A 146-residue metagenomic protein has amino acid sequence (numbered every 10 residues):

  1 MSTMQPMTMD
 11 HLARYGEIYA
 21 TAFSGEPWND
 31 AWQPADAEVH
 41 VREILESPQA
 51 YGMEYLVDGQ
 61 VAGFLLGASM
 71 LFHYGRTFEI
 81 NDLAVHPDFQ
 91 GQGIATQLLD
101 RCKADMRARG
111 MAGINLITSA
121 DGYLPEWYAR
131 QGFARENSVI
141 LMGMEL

Functional and structural regions predicted by a protein language model:
S2-E17: A short beta-loop-alpha structural element at the N-terminal edge of CoA-dependent acyl/N-acetyltransferase catalytic
A20-R42: Conserved GNAT-fold acetyl-CoA-binding loop/helix
R42-E54: A short helix-loop-beta-strand connector motif used in the catalytic cores of GNAT acetyltransferases and, in some
E54, Q60-S69, E79, A84: Conserved beta-strand in the GNAT
M70-I80, Q90, E136-S138: A conserved beta-turn-beta hairpin within the catalytic core of GNAT-like acetyltransferases that forms part
V85, G91-A104, R130: Conserved acetyl-CoA-binding loop-helix of GNAT-fold acetyltransferases
T96, A120-S138, M144: Conserved active-site alpha-helix within GNAT-family acetyltransferase domains
L99, M106-S119: Conserved GNAT acetyl-CoA-binding A-motif
